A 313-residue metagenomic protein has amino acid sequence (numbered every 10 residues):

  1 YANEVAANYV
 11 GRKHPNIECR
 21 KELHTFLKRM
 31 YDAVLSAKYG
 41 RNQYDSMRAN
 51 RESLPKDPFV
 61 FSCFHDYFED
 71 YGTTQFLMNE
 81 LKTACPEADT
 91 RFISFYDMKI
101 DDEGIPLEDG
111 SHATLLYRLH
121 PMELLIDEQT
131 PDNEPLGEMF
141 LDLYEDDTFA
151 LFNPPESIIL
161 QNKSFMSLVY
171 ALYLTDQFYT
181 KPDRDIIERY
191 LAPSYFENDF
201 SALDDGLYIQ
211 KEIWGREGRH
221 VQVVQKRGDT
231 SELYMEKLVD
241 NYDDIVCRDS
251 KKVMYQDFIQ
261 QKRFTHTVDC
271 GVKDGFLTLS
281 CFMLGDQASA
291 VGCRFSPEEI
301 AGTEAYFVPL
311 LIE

Functional and structural regions predicted by a protein language model:
A2-E313: Domain-scale recognition of functional cores that engage charged ligands
